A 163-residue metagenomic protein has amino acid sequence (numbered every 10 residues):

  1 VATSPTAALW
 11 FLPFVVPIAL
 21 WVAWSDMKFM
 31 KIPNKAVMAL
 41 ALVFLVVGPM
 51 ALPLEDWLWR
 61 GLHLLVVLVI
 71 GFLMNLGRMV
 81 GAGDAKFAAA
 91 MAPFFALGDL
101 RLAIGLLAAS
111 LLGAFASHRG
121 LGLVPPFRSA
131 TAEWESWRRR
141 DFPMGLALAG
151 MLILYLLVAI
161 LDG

Functional and structural regions predicted by a protein language model:
V1-G163: A membrane-topology feature that recognizes alpha-helical transmembrane segments and their immediate juxtamembrane
